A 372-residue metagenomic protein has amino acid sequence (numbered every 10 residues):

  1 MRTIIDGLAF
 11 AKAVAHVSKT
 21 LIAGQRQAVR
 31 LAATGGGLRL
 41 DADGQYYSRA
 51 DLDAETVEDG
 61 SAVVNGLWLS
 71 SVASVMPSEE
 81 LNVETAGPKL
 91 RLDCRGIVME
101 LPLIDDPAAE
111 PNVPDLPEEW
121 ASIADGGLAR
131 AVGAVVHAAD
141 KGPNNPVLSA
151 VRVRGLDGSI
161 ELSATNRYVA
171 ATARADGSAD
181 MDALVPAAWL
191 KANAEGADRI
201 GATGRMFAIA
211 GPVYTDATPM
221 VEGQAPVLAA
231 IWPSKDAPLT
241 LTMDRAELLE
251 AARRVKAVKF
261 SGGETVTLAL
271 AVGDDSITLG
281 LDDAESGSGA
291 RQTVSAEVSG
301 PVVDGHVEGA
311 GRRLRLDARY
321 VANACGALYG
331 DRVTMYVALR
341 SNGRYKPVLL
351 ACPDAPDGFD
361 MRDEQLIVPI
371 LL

Functional and structural regions predicted by a protein language model:
M1-L372: Structural preference for solvent-exposed beta-strand-turn elements and adjacent flexible terminal/loop segments within
